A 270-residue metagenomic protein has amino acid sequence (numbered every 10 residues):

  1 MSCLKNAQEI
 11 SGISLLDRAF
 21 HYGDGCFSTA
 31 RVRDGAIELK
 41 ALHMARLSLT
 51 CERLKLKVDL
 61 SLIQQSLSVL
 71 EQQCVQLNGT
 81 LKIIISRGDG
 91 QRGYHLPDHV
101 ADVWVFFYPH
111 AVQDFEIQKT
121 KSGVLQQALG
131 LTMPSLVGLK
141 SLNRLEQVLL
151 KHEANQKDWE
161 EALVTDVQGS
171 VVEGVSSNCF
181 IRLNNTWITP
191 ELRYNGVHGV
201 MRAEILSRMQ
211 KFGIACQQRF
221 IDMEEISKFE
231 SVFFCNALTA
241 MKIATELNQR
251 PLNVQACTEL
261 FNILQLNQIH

Functional and structural regions predicted by a protein language model:
M1-V69, S86, Q91, H95-H270: Helix-start/capping segments and mature chain N-termini
Q72-G79, F212-I214: Short secondary-structure junctions
T80-I85: ATP-grasp fold ATP-binding core
